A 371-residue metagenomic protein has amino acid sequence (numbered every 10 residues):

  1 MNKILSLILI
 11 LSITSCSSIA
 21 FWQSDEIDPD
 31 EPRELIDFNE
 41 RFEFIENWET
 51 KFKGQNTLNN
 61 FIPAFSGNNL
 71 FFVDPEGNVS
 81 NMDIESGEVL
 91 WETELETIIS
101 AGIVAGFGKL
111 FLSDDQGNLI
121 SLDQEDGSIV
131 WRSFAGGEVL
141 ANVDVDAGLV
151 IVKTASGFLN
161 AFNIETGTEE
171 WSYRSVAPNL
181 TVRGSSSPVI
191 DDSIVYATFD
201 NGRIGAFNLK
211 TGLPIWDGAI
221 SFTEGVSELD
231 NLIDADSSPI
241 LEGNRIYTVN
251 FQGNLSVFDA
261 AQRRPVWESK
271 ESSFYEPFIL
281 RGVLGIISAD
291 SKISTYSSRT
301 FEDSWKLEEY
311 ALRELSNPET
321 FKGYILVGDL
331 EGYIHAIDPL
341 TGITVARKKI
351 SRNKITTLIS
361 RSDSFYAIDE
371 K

Functional and structural regions predicted by a protein language model:
M1-S18: Sec-dependent bacterial lipoprotein signal peptides
I13-L35: Bacterial Sec signal peptide processing site at the extreme N-terminus
E26-D30, N39-A64, L90-G106, I129-D146 (+5 more regions): Extracytoplasmic beta-rich repeat domains
D74-P75, D114-D115, T154-A155, F199-D200 (+4 more regions): Structural signature of WD-repeat beta-propellers
D83-S86, D123-D126, N163-G167, N208-G212 (+3 more regions): Short loop/turn segments that connect beta-strands within beta-propeller blades
V283-S298, E302-A336: Loop/turn-rich, solvent-exposed surfaces of beta-rich toroidal or solenoidal domains
